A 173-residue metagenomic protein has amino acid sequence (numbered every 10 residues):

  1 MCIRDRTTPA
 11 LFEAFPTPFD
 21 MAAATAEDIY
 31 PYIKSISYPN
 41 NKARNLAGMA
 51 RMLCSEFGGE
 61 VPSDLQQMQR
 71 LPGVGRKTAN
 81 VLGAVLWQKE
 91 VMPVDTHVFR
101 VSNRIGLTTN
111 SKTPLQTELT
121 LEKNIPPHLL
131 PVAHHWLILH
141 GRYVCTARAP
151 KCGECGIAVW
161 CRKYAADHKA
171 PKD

Functional and structural regions predicted by a protein language model:
M1: Double-stranded RNA-binding/processing signature
R4-K172: Catalytic cores of DNA base-excision repair glycosylases
